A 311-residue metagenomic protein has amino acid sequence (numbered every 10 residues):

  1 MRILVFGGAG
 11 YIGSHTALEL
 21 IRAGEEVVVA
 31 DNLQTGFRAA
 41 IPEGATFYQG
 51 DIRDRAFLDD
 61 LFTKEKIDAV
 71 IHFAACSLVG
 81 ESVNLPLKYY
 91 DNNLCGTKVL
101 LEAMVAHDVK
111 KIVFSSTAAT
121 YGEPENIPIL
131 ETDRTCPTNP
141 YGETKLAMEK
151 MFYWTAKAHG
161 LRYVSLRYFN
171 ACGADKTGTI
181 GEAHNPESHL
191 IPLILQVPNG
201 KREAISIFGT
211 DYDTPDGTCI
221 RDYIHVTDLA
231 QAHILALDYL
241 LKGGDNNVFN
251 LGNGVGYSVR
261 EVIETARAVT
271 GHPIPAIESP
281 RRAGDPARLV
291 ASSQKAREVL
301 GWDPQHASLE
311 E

Functional and structural regions predicted by a protein language model:
M1-A174: N-terminal Rossmann-like NAD(P)+-binding domain of SDR-like oxidoreductases, especially those catalyzing
G8, G36-R38, G50, G80 (+10 more regions): Glycine-centered small-residue hotspots that permit tight backbone geometry or close packing
R38, F169-L190, G200-R221: Short, flexible, glycine-rich and Lys/Arg-enriched loop motifs at helix boundaries that contact anionic partners
T46, N84, K88, N126 (+8 more regions): Short capping/connector residues at structural and topological boundaries
Y90, T138-L146, I180, H184-P192 (+1 more regions): Short-chain dehydrogenase/reductase
V105, E182-P186, G284: A general boundary/transition motif marking the beginning of the first structured unit of a protein
L193-E311: C-terminal substrate-binding subdomain of Rossmann-fold SDR/epimerase-dehydratase oxidoreductases
